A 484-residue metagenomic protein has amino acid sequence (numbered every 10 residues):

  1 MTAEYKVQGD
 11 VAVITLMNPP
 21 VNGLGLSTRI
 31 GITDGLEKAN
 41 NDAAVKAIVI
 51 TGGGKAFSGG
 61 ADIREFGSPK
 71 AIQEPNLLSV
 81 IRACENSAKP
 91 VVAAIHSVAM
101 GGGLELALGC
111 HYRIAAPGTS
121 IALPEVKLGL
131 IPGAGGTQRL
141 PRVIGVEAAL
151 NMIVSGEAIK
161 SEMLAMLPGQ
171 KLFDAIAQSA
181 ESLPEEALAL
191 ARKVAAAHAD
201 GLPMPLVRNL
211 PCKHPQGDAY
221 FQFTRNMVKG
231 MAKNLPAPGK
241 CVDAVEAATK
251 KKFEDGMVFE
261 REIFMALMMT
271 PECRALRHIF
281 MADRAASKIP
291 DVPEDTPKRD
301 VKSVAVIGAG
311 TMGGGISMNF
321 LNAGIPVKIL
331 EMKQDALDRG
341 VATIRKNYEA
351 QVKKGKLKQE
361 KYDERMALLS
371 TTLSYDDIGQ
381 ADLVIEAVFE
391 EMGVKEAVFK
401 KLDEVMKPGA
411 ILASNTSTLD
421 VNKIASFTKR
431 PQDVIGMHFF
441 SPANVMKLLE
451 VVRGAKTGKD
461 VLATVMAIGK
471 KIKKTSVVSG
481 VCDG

Functional and structural regions predicted by a protein language model:
M1-L16, E105, G109, I153-E262 (+4 more regions): Amphipathic alpha-helical segments at domain termini/boundaries
M1-T51, G67-S68, S79-R82: Conserved CoA-thioester-binding segment of acyl-CoA-metabolizing enzymes
G52-A83, A99, K127-L130: Glycine- (often His-adjacent) and acidic-residue-rich active-site loop that binds/positions the CoA thioester
A83-G133, A158-K160, G308-I316: Glycine-rich beta-to-alpha active-site loop
H111-G133, G169-L188, L330, Q334: Gly/Pro- and small hydrophobic-enriched strand-loop and loop-to-helix capping segments that sit at the rims
K288-N347, S370, G454: NAD(P)+-binding Rossmann beta1-loop-alpha1 motif at the extreme N-terminus of oxidoreductases
Q334-D382, M392-A397: Conserved N-terminal Rossmann-fold NAD(P) cofactor-binding segment
A397-L448, R453-A467: Rossmann-fold NAD(P)-binding glycine/threonine-rich loop
